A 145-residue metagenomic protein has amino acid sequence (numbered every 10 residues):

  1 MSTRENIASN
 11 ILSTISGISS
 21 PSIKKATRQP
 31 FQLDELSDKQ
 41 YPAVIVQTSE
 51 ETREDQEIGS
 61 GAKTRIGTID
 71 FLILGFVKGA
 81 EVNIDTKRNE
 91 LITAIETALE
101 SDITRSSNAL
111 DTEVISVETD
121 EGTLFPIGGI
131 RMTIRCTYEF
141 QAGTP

Functional and structural regions predicted by a protein language model:
M1-Q40, T48-P145: Charged, amphipathic alpha-helical segments and their flanking helix caps
V44: Helicase-core coupling region on the C-terminal RecA-like lobe
